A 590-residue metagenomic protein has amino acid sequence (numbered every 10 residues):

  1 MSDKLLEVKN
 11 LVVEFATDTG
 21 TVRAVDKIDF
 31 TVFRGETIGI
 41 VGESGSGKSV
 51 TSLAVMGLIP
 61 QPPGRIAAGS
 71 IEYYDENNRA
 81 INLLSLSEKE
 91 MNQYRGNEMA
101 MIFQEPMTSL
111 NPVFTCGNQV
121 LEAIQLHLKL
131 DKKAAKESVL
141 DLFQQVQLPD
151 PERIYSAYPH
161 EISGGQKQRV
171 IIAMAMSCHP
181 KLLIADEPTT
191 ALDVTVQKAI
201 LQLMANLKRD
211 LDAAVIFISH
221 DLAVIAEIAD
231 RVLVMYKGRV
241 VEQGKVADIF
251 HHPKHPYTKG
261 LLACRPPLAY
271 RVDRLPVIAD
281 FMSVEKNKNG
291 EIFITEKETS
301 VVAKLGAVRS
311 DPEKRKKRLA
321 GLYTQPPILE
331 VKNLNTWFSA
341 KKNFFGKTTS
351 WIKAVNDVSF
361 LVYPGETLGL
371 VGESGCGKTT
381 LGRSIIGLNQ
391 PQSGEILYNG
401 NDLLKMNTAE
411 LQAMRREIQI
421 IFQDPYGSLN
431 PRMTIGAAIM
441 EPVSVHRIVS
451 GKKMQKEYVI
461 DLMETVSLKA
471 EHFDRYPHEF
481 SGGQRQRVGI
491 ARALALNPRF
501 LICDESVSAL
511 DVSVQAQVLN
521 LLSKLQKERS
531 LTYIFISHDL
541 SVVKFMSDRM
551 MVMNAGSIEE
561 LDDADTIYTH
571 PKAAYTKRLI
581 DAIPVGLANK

Functional and structural regions predicted by a protein language model:
K4, A80, P149-E152, V246-L329 (+2 more regions): Short catalytic/signature loops enriched in Gly
I66-I81, G394-D402: Conserved ABC transporter NBD signature motif
N77-A100, L126, I249-P253, F345-T349 (+4 more regions): ABC ATPase NBD coupling module
A134-R153, D402, K453-E471, I580-D581: Conserved ABC ATPase "signature" region
H179, N497: Conserved catalytic motifs of ABC-family nucleotide-binding domains
I225-E227, V543-F545: A short, surface-exposed alpha-helical micro-motif characterized by mixed small hydrophobic and charged/polar residues
